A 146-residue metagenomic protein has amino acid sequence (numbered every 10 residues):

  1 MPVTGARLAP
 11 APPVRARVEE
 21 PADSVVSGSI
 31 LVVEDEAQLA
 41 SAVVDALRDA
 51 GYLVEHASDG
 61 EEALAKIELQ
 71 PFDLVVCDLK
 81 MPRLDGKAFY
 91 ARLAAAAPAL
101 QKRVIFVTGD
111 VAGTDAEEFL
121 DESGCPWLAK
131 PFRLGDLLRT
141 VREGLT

Functional and structural regions predicted by a protein language model:
M1-V26, F89: C-terminal end segment of the histidine kinase catalytic
E34: Conserved acidic carboxylate
S41-D49: Charged docking surfaces used in two-component/phosphorelay signaling
G51-S58, K66: Short hydrophobic/Thr-rich beta-strand motif most characteristic of the beta2 strand and flanking loop of CheY-like
S58-E62, D85-A91: Acidic catalytic/metal-coordinating carboxylates
D78: Active-site residues of response regulator receiver
M81: Receiver (REC) domain active-site loop signature in two-component systems and cognate sites in sensor histidine kinases
A88, Q101, I105-A129, G135 (+1 more regions): Alpha4 helix (beta4-alpha4-beta5 surface) of REC/receiver domains from two-component response regulators
